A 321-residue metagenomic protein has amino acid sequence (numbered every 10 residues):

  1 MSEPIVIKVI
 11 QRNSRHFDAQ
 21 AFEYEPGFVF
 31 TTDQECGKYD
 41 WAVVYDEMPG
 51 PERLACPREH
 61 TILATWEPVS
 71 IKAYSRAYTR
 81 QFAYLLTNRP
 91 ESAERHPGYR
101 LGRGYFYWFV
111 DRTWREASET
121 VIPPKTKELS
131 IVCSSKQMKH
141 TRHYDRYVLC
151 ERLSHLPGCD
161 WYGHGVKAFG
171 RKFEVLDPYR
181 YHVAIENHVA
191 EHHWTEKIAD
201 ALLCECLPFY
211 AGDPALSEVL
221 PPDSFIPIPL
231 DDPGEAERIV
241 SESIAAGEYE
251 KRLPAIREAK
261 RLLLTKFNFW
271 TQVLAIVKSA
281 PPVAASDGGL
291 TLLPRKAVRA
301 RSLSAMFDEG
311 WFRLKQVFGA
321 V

Functional and structural regions predicted by a protein language model:
S2-T65, R76-W161, G165, K172-V321: Pol beta-like nucleotidyltransferase catalytic core
